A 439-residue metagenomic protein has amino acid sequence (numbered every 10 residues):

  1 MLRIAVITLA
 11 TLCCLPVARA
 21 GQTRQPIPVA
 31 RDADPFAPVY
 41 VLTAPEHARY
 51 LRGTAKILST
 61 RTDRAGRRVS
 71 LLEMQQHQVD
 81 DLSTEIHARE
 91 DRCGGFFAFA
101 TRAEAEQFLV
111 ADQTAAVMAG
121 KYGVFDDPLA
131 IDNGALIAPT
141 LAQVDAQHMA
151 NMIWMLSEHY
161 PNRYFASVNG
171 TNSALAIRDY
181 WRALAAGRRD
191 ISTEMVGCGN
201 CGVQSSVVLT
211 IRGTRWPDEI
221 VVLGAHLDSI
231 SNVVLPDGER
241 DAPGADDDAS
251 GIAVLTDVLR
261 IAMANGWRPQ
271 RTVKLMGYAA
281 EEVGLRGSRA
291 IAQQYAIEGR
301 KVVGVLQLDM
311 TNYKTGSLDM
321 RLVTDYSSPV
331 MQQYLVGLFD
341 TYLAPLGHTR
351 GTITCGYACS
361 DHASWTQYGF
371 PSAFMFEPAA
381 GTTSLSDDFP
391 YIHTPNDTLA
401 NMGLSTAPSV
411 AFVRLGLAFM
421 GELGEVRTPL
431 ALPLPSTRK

Functional and structural regions predicted by a protein language model:
A5-C14: Bacterial N-terminal signal peptides
R24-A116: N-terminal accessory interaction module
R61, N151-R212: A non-catalytic alpha/beta surface segment that caps or lines the substrate-entry region of metallo-dependent hydrolase
L109-A166: N-terminal hydrophobic or amphipathic helices/low-complexity stretches enriched in small/hydrophobic/Pro/Gly
A135-V144, S157-N169, E194-G197, P236-D248 (+5 more regions): Second-shell loop/turn segments in exported
M149-S157, E194-M195, S206-T210, I220-G224 (+9 more regions): Structural recognition of the beta-strand scaffold that forms the well-ordered cores of secreted hydrolase catalytic
V203-S206, E239-V330, Y334, L338 (+1 more regions): Acidic/histidine-rich catalytic neighborhood of metal-dependent amide-processing enzymes
S317-P433: Active-site-adjacent substrate-binding region of metalloamidase/peptidase-like peptide-processing proteins
